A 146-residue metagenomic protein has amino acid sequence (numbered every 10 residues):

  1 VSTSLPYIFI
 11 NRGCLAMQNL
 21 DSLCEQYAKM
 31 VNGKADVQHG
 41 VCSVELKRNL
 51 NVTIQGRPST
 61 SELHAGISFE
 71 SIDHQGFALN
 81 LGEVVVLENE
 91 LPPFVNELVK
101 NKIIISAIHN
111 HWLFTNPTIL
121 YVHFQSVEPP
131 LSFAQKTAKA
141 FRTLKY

Functional and structural regions predicted by a protein language model:
S2-S4: Serine residues within intrinsically disordered or low-complexity segments
F9-K100, I104-T118, Q125-Y146: Long, contiguous binding/interaction regions
